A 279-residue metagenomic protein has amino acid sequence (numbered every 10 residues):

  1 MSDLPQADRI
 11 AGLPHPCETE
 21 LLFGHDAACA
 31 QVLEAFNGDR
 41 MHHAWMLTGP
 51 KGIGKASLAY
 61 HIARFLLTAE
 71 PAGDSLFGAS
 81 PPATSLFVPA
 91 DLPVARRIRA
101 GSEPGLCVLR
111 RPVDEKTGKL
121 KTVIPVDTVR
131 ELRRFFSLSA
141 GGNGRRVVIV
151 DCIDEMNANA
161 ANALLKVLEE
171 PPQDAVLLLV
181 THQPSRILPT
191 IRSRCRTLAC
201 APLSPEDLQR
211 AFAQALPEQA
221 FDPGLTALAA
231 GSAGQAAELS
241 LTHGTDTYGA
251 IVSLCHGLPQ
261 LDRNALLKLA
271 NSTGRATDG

Functional and structural regions predicted by a protein language model:
M1-F65, A69-L76, T84-F87, D91-R97 (+2 more regions): Charged, glycine-rich active-site and insertion segments that engage polyanionic ligands
Q31-F36, L92, V123-R145, E155 (+1 more regions): Conserved alpha-helical scaffold flanking the Walker A/P-loop in AAA+ ATPase domains
P93-V113: Conserved Walker-type P-loop NTP-binding/catalytic site
K116-V126, I153, T197: Flexible beta-alpha connector loops of hexameric P-loop NTPases
V126, A158-N159, P189: Conserved D-loop-proximal element of ABC-family nucleotide-binding domains
S137, N162-V176: Conserved catalytic/switch belt of AAA+ P-loop NTPases
G142-V147, P172-L178: Loop/turn-to-beta-strand initiation segments
C152-M156, P184: Conserved Walker B
